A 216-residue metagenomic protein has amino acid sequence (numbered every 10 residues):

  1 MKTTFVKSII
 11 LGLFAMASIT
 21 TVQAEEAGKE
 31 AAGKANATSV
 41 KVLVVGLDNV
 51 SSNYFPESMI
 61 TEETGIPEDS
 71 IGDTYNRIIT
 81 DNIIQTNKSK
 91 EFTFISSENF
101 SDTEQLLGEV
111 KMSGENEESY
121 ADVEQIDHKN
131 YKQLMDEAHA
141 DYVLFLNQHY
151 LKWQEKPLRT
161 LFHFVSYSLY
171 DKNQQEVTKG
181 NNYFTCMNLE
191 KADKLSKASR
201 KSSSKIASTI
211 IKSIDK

Functional and structural regions predicted by a protein language model:
M1-G28: Bacterial Sec-dependent N-terminal signal peptides
T3, S97-F100, H149-L151: Histidine- and/or cysteine-centered catalytic micro-motif in compact active-site loops
I10-A15, V42, Q105-L106, N188: Acidic/proline-rich low-complexity IDRs
L13-M16, K34-N36, T86: A generic structural signal for short, solvent-exposed coil/turn residues that cap or connect secondary-structure
E25-F55, E124-Q125, L134-F145, Y150-K216: C-terminal/domain-edge helix-coil "capping" segments
P56-A140, K179: N-terminal segment of the mature soluble domain
